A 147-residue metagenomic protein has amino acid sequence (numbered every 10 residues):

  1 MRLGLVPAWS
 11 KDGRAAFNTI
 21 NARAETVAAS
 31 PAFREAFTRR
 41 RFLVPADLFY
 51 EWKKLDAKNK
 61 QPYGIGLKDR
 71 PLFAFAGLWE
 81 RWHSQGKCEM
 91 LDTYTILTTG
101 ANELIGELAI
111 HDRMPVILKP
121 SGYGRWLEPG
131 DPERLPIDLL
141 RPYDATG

Functional and structural regions predicted by a protein language model:
M1-R41, G66-L67, A76, C88: Short, His- and charge-rich active-site/binding loops that engage polyanionic ligands
D47-L48: Tight coil/turn sites that cap or link beta-strands
E51, W82, R125: Short, acidic Gly/Pro/Ser/Thr-rich loop/turn segments
W52-K58: Cytochrome P450 core scaffold surrounding the K-helix E-X-X-R motif and the conserved "meander" helix-loop region
Q61-E107: A contiguous pocket-lining binding segment that forms or flanks enzyme active sites
K87, L97-G147: C-terminal accessory segment of soluble enzyme catalytic cores
